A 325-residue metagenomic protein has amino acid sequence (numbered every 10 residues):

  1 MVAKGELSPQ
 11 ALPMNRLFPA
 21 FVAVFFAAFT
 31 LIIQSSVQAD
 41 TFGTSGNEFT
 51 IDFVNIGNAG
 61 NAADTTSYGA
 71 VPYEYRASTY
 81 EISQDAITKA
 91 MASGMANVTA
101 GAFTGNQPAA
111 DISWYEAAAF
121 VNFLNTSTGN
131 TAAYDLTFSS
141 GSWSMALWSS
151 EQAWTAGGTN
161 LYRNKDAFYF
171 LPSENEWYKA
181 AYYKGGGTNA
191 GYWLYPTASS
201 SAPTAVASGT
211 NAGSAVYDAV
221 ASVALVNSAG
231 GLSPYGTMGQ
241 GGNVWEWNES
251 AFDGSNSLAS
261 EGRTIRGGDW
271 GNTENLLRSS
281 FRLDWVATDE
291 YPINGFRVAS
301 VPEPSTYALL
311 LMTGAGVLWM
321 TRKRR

Functional and structural regions predicted by a protein language model:
M1-A20: N-terminal secretory signal peptides that target proteins for export/translocation
V22-Q34: Bacterial N-terminal signal peptides
S35-T41, E303: Boundary at the C-terminal end of the N-terminal hydrophobic targeting segment
G43-V98, P108-N125, G242: A short glycine-rich, aromatic-capped structural motif
F49-T50, A118-R278: Functional-site microenvironments in short loops/helix caps that host divalent-cation chemistry
Y291-S300: Short, structured beta-strand segments at or near domain termini in extracellular proteins/domains
E303-M320: A short, hydrophobic C-terminal helix/tail in secreted or cell-surface proteins
K323-R325: Short, charged juxtamembrane terminal tails flanking transmembrane helices
